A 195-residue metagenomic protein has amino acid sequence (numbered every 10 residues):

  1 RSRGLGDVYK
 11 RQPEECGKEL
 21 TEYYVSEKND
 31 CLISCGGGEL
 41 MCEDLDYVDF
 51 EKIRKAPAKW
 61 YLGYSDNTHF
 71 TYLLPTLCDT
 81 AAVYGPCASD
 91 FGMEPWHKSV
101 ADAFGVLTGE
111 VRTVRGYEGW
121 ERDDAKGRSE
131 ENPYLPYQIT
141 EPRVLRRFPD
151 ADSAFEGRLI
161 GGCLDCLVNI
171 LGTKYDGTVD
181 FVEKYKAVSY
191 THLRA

Functional and structural regions predicted by a protein language model:
R1-L5, Y9, H192-A195: Single conserved hydrophobic/aromatic residue that forms the stacking wall/gate of nucleotide- or nucleobase-binding
K10-P57: N-terminal small/polar loop signature for handling phosphorylated ligands or for N-terminal nucleophile
T21, C42, T71, P75 (+2 more regions): Predominant activation on well-ordered alpha-helical scaffold segments within soluble catalytic domains
C31-I33, L62, L193-R194: Structural motif
F50-L73, A81-A88: Short, acidic/small-residue loops that bind anionic groups at enzyme active sites
C87-D165: Conserved anion/nucleotide-ligand pocket segment
C166-R194: Oxyanion-binding "anion nests"
